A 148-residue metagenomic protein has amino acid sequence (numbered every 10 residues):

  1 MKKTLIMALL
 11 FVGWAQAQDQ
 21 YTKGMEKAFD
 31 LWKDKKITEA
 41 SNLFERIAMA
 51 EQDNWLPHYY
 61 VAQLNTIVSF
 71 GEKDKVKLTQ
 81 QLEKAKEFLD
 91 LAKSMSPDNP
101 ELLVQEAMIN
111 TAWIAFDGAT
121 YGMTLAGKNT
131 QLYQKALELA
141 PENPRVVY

Functional and structural regions predicted by a protein language model:
T4-G13: Sec-dependent N-terminal signal peptides
Q18-T66: Start-of-domain marker
L31-E45, L78-E87, G122-K128: Helix-turn-helix repeat elements of alpha-solenoid scaffolds
R46-M49, E87-S94, K135-E138: Conserved structural position within tetratricopeptide repeats
Q52, P97, P141-E142: Short coil turns that delineate tetratricopeptide repeat
I67-V76, A107, A112-Y121: Short coil/turn linking the two alpha-helices of tandem helical-hairpin repeats
T111-Y148: Extended amphipathic alpha-helical interaction segments
